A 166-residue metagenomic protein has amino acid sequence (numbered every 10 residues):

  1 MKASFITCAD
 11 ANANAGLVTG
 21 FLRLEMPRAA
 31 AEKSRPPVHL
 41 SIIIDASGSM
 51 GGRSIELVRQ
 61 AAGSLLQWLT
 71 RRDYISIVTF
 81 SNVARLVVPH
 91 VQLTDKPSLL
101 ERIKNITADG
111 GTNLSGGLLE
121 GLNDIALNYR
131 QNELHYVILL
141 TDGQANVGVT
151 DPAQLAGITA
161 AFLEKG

Functional and structural regions predicted by a protein language model:
A3-G166: Exposed acidic/Ser/Thr-rich ligand/metal-binding surfaces
